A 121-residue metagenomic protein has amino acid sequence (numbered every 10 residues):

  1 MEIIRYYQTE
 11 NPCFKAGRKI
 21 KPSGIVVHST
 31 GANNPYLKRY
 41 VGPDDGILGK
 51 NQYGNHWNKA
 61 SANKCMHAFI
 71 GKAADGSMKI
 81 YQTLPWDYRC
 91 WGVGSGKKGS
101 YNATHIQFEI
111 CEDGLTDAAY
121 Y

Functional and structural regions predicted by a protein language model:
M1-Y121: Active-site-adjacent loop/helix surface patches within enzyme catalytic domains that shape the substrate-binding cleft
